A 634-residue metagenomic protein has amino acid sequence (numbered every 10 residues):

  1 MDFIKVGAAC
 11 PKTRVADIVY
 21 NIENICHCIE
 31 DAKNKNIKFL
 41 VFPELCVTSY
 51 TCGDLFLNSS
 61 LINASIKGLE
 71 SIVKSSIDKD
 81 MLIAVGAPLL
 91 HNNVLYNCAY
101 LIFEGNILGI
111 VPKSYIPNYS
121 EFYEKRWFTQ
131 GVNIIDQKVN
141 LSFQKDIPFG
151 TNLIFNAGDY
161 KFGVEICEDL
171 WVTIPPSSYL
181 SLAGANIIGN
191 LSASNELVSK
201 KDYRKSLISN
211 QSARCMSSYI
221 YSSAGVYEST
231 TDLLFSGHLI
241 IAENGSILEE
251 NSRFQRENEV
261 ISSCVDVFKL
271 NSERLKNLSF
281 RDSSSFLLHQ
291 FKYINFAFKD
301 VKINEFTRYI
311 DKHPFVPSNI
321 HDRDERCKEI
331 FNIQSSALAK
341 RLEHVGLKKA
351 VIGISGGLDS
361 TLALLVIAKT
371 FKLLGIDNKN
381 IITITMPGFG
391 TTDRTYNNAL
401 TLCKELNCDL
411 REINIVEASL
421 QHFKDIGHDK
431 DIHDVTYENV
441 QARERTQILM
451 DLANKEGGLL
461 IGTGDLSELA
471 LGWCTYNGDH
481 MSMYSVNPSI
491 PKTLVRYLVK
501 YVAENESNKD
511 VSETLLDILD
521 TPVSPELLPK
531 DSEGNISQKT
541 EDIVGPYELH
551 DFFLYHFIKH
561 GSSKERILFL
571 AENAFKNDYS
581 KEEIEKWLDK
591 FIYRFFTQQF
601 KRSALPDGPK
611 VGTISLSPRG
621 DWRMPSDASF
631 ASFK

Functional and structural regions predicted by a protein language model:
M1-V351, K369-K379: Enzyme catalytic cores with a strong preference for nitrogen-chemistry domains
K5, N21, G158, C215-S217 (+5 more regions): ATP/NTP-dependent adenylation/nucleotidyl-transfer catalytic domains that generate, transfer, or process NMP-activated
